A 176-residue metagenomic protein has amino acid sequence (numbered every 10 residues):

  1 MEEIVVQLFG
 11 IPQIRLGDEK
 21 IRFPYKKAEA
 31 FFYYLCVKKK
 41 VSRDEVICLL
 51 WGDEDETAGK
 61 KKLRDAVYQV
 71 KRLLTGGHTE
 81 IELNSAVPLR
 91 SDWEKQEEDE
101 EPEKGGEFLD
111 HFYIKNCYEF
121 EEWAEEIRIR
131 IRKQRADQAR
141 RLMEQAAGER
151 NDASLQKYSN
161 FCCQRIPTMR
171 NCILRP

Functional and structural regions predicted by a protein language model:
M1-R175: Intrinsically disordered, low-complexity protein-interaction/activation regions
